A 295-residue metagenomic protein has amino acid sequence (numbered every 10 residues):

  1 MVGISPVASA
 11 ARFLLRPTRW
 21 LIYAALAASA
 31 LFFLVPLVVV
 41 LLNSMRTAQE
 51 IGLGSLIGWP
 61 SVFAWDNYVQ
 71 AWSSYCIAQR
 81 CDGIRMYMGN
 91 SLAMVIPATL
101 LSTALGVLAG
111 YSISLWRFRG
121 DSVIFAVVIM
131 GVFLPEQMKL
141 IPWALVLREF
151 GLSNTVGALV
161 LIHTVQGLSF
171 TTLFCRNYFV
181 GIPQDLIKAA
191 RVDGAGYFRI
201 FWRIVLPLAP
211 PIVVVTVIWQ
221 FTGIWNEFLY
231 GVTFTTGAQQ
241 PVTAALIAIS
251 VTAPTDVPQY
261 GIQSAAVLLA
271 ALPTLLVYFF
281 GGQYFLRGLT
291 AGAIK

Functional and structural regions predicted by a protein language model:
M1-L15: Short, Lys/Arg-rich, polar N-terminal cytosolic tail immediately upstream of the first transmembrane signal-anchor
R19-K295: A structural signal for multi-pass alpha-helical bundles of membrane permease subunits that mediate small-molecule
